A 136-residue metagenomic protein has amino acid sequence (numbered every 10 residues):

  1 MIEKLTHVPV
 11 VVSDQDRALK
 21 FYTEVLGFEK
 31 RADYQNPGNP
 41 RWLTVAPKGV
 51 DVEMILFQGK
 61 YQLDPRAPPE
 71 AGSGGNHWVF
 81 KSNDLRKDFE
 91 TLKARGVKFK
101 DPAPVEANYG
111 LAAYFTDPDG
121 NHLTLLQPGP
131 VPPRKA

Functional and structural regions predicted by a protein language model:
M1-T6, E29-P118, L126-A136: Vicinal oxygen chelate
V12-Q15, G38: Conserved beta-strand-loop-alpha-helix junction that forms the acyl-donor binding cleft
D14, D117-G120: Conserved phosphate-binding and hydrolysis motifs of nucleotide-dependent enzymes
Q15-D16, L85: Generic non-transmembrane alpha-helix signal with a bias for helix starts/N-cap capping motifs
A18-T23, L92, G120: Conserved active-site tyrosine of GNAT-family acetyltransferases
